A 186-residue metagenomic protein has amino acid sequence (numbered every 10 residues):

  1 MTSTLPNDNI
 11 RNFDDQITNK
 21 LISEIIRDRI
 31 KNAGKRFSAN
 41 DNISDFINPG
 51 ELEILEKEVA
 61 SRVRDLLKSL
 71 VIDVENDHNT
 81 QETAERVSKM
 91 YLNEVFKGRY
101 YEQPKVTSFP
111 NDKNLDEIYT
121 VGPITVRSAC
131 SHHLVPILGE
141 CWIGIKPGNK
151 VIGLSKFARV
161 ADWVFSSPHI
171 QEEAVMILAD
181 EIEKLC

Functional and structural regions predicted by a protein language model:
T2-C186: A domain-level signal for the structural core that forms small-molecule/cofactor-binding pockets and catalytic centers
